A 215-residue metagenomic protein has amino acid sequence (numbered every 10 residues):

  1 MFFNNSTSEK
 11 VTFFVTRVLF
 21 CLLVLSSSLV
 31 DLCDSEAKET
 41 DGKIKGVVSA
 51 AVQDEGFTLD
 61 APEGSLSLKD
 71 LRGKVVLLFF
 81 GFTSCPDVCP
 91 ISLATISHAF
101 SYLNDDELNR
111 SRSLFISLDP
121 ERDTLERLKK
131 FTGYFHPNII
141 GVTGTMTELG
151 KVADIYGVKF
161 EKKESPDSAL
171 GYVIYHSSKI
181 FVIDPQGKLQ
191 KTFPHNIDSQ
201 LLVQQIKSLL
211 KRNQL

Functional and structural regions predicted by a protein language model:
M1-F13: N-terminal secretory signal peptides that target proteins for export/translocation
R17-S28: Bacterial N-terminal signal peptides
K38-K69, A94: N-terminal "domain-start" segment that seeds a small globular fold
L68-S92, I96: Short active-site neighborhood of thiol/selenol oxidoreductases, capturing the structured segment around
K74-V75, I91-I116: Conserved helix-turn-beta segment immediately C-terminal to the redox Cys motif in thioredoxin-like folds
R110-D123, N138-T147: Thiol-based oxidoreductase modules, predominantly thioredoxin-like and allied folds used for disulfide exchange
K129-S177: Short, internal strand/loop/helix patches that form the active-site neighborhood or redox-interaction surface
P166-L215: Thiol-/selenol-based redox modules, centered on thioredoxin-like and closely related oxidoreductase domains
